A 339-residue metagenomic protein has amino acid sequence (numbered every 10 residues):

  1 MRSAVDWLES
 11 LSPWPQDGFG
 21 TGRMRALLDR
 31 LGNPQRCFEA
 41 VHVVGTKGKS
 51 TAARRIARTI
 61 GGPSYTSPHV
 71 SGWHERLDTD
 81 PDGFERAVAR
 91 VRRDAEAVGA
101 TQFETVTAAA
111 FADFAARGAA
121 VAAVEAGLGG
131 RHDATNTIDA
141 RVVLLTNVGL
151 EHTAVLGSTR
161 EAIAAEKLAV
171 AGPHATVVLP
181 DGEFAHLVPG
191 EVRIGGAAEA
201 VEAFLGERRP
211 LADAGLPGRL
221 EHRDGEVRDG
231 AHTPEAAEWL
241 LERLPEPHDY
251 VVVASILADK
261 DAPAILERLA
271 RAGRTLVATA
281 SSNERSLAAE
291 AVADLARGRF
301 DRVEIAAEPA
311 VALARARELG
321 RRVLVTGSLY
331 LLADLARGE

Functional and structural regions predicted by a protein language model:
M1-G45, A52-R58: Short functional linear segments
L8, T46, G62, A123 (+5 more regions): Residue-level signal for inorganic ion chemistry
P15-D17, T21-R36, P63-I138, L150 (+2 more regions): ATP-dependent carboxylate-amine ligase catalytic core
E39, A116, V121-V124, D133-L144 (+3 more regions): Nucleotide phosphate-binding/pyrophosphate-handling subdomain across enzymes that bind or process nucleotide phosphates
Y65, T176-D181, V251-A254, R274-S282: Short internal beta-strands
V142-G149, A171-P180, V277-A278: Conserved beta-strand/loop subsegment of P-loop NTPase cores
A164-G172: Membrane-proximal helix-turn-helix segments that form the acceptor-binding/catalytic region of lipid-linked
G182-I194, A264-R322: C-terminal helical cap/extension that packs against the catalytic core of soluble nucleotide-cofactor enzymes
